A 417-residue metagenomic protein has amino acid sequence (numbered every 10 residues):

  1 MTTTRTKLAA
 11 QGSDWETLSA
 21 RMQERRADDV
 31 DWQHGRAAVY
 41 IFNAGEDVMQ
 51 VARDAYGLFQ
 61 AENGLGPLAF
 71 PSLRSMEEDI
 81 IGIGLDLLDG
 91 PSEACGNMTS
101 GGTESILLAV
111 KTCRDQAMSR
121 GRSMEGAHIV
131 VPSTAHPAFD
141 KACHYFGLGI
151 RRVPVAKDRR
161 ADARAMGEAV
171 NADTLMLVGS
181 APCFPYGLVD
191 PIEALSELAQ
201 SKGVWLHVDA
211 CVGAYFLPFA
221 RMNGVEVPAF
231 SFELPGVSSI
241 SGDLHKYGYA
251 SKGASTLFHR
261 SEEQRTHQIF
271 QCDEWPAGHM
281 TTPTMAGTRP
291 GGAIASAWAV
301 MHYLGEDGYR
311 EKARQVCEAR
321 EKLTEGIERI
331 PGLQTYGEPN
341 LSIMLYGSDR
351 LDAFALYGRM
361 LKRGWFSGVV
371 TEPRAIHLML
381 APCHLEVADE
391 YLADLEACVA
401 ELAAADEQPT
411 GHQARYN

Functional and structural regions predicted by a protein language model:
M1-E93: N-terminal entrance/gating region of PLP-dependent enzymes' catalytic architecture
T4, Q60-L68, P91-N97, G126 (+6 more regions): Glycine- and acidic
E16, A20-R25, Q271-G287, G308-R314 (+2 more regions): Conserved C-terminal alpha-helix-loop-beta "cap" of PLP-dependent enzymes that closes/shapes the active-site mouth
A20-E24, V30, A38, A156-D158 (+4 more regions): Pyridoxal 5′-phosphate
S72-L73, G96-T103, V131-S133, G337 (+1 more regions): Active-site nucleophile and cofactor-binding loops and adjacent substrate-binding regions of central metabolic enzymes
D86, K111-D115, W298-Y303: Short glycine/serine- and small hydrophobic-enriched flexible loop segments
E93, S100-C272, P276-H279: Conserved PLP-enzyme active-site core in the AAT-like
M222-N340, G347-D349, N417: Active-site C-terminal subdomain of aminotransferase-like
